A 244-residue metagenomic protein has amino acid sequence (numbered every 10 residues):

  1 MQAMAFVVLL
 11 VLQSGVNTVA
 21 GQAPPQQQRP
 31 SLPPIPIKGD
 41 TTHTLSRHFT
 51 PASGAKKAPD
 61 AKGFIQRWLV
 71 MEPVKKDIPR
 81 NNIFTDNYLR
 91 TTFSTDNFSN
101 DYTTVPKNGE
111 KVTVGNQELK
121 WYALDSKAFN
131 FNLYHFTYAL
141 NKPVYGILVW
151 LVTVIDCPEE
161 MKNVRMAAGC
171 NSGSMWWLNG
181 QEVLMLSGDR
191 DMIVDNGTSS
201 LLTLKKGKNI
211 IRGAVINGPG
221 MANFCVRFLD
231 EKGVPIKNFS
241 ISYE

Functional and structural regions predicted by a protein language model:
M1-Q26: Bacterial Sec-dependent N-terminal signal peptides
Q22-F131, A214-E244: Accessory carbohydrate-binding/adhesion or oligomerization-edge regions at the termini of glycan-active proteins
H135-A139, W150-V152, D195-S199: Short structured motifs
A139-V149, S187-M192: Extracellular beta-rich ligand/substrate-recognition surface
L151-N163, L201-L204: Extracellular and analogous surface-interaction loops
C157, M166-C170, V215-N217: Non-cytosolic beta-sheet module surface loops
K162-W177, I211: Aromatic-lined ligand-binding clefts that engage carbohydrates, nucleic acids, or primary amines
L178-V226: Beta-strand-rich ligand-recognition modules
